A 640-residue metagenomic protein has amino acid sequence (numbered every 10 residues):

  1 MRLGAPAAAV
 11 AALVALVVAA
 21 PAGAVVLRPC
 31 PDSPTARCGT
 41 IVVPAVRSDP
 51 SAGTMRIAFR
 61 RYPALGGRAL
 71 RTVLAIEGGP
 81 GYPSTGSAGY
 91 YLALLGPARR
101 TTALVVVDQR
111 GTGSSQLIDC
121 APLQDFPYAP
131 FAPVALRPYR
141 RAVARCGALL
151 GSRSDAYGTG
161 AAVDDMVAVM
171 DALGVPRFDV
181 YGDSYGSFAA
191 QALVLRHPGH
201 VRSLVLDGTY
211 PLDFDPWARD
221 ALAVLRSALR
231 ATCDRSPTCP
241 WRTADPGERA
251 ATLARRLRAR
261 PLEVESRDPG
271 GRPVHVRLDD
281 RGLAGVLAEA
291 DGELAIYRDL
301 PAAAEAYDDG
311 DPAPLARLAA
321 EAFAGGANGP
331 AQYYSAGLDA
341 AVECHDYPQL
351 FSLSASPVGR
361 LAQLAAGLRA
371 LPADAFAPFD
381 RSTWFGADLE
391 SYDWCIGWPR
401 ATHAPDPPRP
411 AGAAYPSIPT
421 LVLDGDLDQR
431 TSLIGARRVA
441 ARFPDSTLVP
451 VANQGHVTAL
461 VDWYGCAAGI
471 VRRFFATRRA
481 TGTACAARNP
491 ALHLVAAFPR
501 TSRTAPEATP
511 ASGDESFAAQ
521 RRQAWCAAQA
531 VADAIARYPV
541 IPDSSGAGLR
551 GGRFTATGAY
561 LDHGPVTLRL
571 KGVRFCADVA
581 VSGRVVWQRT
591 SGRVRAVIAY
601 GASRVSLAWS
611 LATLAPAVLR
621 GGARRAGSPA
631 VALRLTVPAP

Functional and structural regions predicted by a protein language model:
M1-A8, I296-Y297, Q429: Generic alpha-helix initiation/capping and coil-helix boundary signal
R2-A24: Secretory targeting and sorting signals
V10, G23-A24, R28-I41, A103 (+3 more regions): Solvent-exposed, charged interface segments at domain starts and junctions
V25-G282, Y347, F351-P640: Gly/Pro-rich cap/lid or specificity-loop segments adjacent to the active site
R235-P348: Alpha/beta-hydrolase-fold enzymes
